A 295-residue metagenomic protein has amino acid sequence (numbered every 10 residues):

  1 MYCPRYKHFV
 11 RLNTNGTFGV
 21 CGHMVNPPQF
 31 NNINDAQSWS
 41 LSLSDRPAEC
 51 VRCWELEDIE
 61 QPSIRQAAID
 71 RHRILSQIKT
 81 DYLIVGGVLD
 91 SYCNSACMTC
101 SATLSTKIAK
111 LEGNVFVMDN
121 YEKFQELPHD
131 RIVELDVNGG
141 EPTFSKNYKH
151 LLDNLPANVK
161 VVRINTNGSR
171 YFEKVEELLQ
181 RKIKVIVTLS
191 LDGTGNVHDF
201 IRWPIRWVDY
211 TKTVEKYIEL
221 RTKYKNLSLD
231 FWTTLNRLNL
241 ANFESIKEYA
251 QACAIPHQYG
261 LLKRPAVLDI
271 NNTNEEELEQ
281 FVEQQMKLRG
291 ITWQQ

Functional and structural regions predicted by a protein language model:
M1-I69, K263-Q295: Accessory C-terminal segments flanking Radical SAM cores
E49, E57, Y92-A96, S101-L104: Short pre-active-site segment immediately N-terminal to redox-active cysteine/selenocysteine motifs in thiol-based
R52, E60-L83, C93-S95, N114-V117: Recognition helices and adjacent regulatory flanks at domain boundaries
D81-Y92, T103-D119, D130-S145, A157-F172 (+3 more regions): Core AdoMet radical
L127-R131, T213-L229, C253, L288-T292: A structural motif corresponding to the C-terminal end of an alpha-helix and its immediate exit/capping segment
L152, V175-E176, T211-I218, F243-E248: Generic structural signal for well-ordered alpha-helices, preferentially at hydrophobic/aromatic core positions
E177-K184, I218-T222, Q251: Acidic (Asp/Glu)-rich catalytic clusters
R237-C253: Catalytic cores of alpha/beta
